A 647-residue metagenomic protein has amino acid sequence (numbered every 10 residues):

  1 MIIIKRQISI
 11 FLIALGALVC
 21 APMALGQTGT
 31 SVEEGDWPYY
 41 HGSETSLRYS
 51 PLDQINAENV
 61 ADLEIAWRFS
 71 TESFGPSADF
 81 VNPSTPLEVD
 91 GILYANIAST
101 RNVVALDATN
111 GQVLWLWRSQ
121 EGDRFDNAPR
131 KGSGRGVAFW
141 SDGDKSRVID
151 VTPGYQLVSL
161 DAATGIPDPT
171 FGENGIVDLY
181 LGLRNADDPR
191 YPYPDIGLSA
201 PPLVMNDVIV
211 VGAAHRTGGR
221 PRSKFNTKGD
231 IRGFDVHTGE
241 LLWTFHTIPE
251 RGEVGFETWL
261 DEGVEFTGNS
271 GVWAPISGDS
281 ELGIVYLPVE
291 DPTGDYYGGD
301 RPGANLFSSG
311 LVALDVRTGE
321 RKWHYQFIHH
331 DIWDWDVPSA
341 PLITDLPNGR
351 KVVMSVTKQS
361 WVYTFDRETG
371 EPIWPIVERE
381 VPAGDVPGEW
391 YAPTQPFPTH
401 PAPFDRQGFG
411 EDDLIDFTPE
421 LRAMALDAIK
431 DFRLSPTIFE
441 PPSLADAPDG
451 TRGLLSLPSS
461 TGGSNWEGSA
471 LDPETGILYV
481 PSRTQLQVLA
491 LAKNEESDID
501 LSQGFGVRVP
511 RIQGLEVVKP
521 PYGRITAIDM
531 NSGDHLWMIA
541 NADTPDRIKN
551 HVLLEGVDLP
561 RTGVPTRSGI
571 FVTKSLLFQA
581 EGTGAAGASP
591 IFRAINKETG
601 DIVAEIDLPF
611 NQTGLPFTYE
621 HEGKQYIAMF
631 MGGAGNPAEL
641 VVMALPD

Functional and structural regions predicted by a protein language model:
I10-P22: Bacterial N-terminal signal peptides
W37-H41, D79-A98, N102, A128-Q156 (+12 more regions): Repeat-blade elements of multi-bladed beta-propeller folds
S46-G143, V148-Y180: N-terminal cofactor/phosphate-binding cores enriched in small/glycine residues, especially glycine-rich loops such as
A66, Q112-L116, D168-P169, D178 (+5 more regions): A structural motif specific to WD40 beta-propellers
F69-T85, L116-G143, E173-P201, T217 (+11 more regions): Extracytoplasmic beta-rich repeat domains
Q156, A163, R220-R222, N226-K228 (+5 more regions): Structural motif
L160, G165, T227-E240, A304-E320 (+4 more regions): Beta-propeller blade signature
A340-V386, G632, A644-L645: Phosphate/diphosphate-binding loops
